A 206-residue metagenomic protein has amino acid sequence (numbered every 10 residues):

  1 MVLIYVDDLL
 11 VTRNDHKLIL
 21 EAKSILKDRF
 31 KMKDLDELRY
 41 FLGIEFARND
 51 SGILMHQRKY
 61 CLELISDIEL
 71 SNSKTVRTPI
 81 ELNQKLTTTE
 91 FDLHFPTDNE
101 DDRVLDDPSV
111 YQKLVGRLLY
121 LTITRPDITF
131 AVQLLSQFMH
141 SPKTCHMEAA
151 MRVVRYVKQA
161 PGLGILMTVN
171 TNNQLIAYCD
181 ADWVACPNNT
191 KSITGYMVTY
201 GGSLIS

Functional and structural regions predicted by a protein language model:
M1-S206: Long, low-complexity, charge-biased intrinsically disordered regions
